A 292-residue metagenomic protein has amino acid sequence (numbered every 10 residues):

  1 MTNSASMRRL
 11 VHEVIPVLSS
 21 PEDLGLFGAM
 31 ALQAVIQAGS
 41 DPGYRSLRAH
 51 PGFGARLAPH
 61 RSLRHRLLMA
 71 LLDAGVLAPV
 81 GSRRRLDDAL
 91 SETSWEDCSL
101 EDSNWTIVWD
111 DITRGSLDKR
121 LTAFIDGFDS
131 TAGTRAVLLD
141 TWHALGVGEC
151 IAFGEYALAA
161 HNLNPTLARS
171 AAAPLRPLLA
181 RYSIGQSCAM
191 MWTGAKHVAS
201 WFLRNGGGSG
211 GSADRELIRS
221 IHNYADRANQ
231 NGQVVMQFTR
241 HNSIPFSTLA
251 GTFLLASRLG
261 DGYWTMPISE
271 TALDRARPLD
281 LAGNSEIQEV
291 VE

Functional and structural regions predicted by a protein language model:
M1-E292: Basic, alpha-helical nucleic-acid-binding regions used in initiation and control of genome expression
